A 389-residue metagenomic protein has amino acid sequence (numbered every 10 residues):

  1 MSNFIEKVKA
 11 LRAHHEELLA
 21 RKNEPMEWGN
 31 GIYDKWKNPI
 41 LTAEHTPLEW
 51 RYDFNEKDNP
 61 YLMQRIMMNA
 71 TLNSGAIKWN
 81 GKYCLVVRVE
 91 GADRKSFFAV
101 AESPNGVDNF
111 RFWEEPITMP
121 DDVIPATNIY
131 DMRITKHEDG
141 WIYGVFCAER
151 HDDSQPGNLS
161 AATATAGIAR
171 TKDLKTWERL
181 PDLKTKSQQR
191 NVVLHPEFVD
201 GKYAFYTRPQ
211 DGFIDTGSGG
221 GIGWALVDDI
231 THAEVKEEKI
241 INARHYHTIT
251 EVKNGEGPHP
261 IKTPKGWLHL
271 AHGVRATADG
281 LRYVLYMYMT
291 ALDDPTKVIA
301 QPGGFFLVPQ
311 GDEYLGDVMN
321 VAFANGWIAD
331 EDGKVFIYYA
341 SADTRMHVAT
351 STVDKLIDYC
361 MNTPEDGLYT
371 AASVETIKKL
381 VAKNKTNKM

Functional and structural regions predicted by a protein language model:
M1-N73, I77-T127, K136-V193, E197-V252 (+3 more regions): Beta-rich carbohydrate-recognition and catalytic domains
H259: Active-site/ligand-binding surface loops and adjacent short beta/alpha elements that line catalytic pockets across
A322-G326: Extended, compositionally biased non-globular segments
A329: Catalytic grooves of carbohydrate-active enzymes
